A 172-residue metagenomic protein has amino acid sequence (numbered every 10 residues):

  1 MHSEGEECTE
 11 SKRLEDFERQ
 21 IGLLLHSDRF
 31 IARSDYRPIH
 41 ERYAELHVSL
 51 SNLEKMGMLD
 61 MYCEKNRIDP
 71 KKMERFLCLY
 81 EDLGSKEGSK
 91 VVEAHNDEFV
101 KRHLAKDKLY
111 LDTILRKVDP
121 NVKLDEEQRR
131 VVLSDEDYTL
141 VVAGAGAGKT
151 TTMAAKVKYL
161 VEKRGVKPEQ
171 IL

Functional and structural regions predicted by a protein language model:
M1-R19, R29: Non-catalytic terminal extensions of ATP-dependent helicases
F17-L172: P-loop NTPase Walker
